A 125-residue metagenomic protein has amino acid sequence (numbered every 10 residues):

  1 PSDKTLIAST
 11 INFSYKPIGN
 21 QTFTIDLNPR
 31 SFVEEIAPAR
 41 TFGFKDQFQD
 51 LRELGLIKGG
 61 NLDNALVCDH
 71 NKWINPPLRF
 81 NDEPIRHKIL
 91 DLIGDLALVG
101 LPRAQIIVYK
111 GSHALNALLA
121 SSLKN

Functional and structural regions predicted by a protein language model:
P1-N125: C-terminal regulatory domains involved in ligand/effector binding and gene-expression control
